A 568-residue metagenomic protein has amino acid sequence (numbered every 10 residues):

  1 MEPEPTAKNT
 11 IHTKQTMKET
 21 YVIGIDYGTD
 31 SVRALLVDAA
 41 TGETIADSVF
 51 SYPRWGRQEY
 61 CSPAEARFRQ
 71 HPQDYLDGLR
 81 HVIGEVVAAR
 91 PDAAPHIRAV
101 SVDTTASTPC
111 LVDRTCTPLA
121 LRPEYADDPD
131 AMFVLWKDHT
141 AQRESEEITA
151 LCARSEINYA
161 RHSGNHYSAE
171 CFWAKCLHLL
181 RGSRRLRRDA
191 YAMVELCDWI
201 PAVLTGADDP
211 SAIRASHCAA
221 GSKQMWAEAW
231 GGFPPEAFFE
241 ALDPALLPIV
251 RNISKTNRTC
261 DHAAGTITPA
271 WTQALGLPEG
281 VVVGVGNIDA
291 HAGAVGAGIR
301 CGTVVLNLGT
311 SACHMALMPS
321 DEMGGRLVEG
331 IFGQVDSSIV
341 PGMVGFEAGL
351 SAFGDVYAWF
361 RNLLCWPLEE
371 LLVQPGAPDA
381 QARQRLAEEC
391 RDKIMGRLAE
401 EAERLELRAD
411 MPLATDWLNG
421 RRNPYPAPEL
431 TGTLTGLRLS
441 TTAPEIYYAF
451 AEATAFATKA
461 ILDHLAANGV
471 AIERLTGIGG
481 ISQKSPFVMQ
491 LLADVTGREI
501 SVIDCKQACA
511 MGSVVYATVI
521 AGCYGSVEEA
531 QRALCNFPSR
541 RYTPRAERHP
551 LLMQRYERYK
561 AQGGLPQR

Functional and structural regions predicted by a protein language model:
E2-L121, P248, Q273, L277-V282 (+3 more regions): N-terminal glycine/serine-rich phosphate-binding loop of ATP-dependent small-molecule kinases, especially carbohydrate
Y27-T29, C152-N287, L371, T415-N419 (+2 more regions): Gly/Ser/Thr-rich active-site cleft segment
R33-L35, T205-P210, A382-T431: Conserved ATP-utilizing enzyme core subdomain
P91-C171: Active-site phosphate-binding/coordination module
E146, A292-G296, L350-G354, A358-R361 (+6 more regions): Glycine-rich phosphate-binding/hydrolytic loop that grips phosphoryl groups
E170, A348, V356-A358, L363-Q384 (+1 more regions): Acidic, glycine/GT-rich loop-and beta-edge segments that sit at the periphery of enzyme/chaperone cores
C171, M225-P341, A352, L364 (+3 more regions): ATP-dependent carbohydrate kinase catalytic cores
E403-V502: Activation-segment/catalytic-loop signature of the eukaryotic protein kinase fold
